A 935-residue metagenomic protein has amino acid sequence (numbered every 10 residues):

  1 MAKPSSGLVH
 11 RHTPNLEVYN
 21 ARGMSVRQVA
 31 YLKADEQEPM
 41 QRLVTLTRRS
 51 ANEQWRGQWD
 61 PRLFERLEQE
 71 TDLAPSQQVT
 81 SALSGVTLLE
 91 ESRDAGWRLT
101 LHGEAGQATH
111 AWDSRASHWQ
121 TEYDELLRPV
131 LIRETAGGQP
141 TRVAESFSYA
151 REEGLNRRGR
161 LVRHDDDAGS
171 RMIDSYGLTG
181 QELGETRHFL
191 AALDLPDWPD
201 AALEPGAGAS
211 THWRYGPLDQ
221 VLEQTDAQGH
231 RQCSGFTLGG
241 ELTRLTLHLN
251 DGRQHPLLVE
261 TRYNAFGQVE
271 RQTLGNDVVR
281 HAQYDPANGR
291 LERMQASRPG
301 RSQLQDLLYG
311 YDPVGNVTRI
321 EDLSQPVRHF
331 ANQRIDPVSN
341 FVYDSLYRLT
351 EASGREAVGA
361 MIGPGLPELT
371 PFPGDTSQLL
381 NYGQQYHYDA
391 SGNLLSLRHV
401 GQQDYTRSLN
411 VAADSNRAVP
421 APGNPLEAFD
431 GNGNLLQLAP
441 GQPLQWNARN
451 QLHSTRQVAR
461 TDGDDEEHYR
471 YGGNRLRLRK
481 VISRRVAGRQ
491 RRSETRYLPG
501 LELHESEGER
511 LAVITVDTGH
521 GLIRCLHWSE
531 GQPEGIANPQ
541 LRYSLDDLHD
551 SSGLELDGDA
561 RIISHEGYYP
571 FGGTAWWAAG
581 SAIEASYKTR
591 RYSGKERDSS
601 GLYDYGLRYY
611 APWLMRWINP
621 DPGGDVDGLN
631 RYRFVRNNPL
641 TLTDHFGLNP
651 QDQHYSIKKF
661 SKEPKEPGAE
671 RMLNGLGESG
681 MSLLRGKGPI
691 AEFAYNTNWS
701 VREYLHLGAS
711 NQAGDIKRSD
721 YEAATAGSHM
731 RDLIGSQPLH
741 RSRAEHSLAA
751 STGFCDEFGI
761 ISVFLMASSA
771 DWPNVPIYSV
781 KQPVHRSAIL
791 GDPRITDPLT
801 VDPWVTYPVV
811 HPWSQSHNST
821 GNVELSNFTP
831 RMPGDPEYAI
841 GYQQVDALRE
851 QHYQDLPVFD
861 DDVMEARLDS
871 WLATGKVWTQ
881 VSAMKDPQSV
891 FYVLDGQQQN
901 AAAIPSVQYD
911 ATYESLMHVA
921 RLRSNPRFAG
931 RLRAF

Functional and structural regions predicted by a protein language model:
M1-T45, S50, G208, P217-Q220: Thioester-forming pentapeptide GCGEQ
E17-M24, A51-Q54, P61, H188 (+8 more regions): Glycine-rich, acidic and aromatic/proline-enriched surface loops and short helix-turn segments that act as binding
N20-A21, L32, A51, R62 (+25 more regions): Short, flexible loop/turn elements at secondary-structure junctions
D35, F64-S81, D94-A95, P129-V162 (+4 more regions): Acidic/glycine-rich beta-solenoid
Y382, R561-W577, G601, L607-R608 (+1 more regions): Short turn/helix-capping motifs enriched in Asx and small/polar residues
P533-G606: A motif-centric feature for acidic-aromatic and gly/ser/thr-rich catalytic loops and repeats
D652-F935: A structural boundary/capping signal
